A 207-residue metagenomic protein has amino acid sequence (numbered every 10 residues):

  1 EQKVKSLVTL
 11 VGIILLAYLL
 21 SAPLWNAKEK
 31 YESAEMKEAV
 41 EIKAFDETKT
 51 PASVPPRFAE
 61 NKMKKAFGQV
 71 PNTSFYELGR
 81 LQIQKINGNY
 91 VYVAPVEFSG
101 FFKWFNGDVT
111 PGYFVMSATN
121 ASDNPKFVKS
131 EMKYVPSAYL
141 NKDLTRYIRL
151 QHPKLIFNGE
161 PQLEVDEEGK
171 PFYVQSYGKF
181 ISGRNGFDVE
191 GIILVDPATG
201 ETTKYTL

Functional and structural regions predicted by a protein language model:
E1-L207: Soluble extracytoplasmic regions of secretory-pathway and membrane proteins
